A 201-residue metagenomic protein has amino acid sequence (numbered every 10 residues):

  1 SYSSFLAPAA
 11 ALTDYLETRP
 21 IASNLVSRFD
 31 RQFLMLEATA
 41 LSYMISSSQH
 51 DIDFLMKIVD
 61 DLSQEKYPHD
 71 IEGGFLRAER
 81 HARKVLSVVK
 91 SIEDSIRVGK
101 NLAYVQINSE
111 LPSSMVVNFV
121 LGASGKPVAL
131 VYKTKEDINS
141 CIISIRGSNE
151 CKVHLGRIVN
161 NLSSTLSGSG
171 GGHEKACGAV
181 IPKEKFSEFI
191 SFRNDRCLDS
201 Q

Functional and structural regions predicted by a protein language model:
S1-K100, Q106-I107, L111, V120-S124 (+1 more regions): A structured phosphate/pyrophosphate-recognition subdomain
N101-Q201: Glycine-rich, acidic loop segments that terminate in or are immediately followed by a histidine
